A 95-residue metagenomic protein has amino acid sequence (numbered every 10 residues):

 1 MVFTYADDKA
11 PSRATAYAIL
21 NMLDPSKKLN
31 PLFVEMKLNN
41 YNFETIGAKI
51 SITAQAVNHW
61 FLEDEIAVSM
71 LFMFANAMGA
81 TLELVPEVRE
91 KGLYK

Functional and structural regions predicted by a protein language model:
V2-A6, S12, V85-K95: Short, charged recognition helix plus adjacent turn of helix-turn-helix-like nucleic-acid-binding domains
V2-N40: A short, Lys/Arg-rich alpha-helix, primarily the initiator
L29, E65-V68: Structural motif corresponding to alpha-helix initiation and N-cap regions
V34, Q55, F72-N76: N-terminal, well-ordered alpha-helical segments
N42-G47: Short alpha-helical "recognition helix" segments of helix-turn-helix
A48-I66: Recognition helix of helix-turn-helix/homeodomain-like DNA-binding domains that insert into the DNA major groove
V68-V85: DNA major-groove recognition helix of helix-turn-helix/homeodomain DNA-binding modules
